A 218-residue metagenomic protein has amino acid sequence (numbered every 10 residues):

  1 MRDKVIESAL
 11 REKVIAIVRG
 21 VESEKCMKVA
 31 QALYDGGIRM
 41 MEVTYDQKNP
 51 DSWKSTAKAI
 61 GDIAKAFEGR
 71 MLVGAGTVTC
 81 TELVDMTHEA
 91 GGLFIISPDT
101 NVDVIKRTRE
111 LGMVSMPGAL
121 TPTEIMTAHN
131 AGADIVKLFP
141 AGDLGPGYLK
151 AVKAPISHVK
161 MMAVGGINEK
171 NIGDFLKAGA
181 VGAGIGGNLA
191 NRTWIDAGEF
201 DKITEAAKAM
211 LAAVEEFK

Functional and structural regions predicted by a protein language model:
R2-V5, E22-K25, Y45-K65, T81-D85 (+4 more regions): Active-site-adjacent beta->alpha loops and helix N-cap segments on the catalytic face of soluble alpha/beta enzymes
V14-V18, M41-V43, V73-G76, I95-S97 (+4 more regions): Hydrophobic faces of well-ordered beta-strands that scaffold small-molecule active sites in alpha/beta enzyme cores
A16, L33, T87, A128 (+3 more regions): Conserved, mostly hydrophobic/aromatic
Q31-M41: Catalytic domains of carbohydrate-active enzymes, especially glycoside hydrolases
D35-G36, A90, L111, A131 (+1 more regions): Structural motif
G36-G37, K65-R70, I156-H158, F217-K218: Short helix-capping segments at alpha-helix termini
